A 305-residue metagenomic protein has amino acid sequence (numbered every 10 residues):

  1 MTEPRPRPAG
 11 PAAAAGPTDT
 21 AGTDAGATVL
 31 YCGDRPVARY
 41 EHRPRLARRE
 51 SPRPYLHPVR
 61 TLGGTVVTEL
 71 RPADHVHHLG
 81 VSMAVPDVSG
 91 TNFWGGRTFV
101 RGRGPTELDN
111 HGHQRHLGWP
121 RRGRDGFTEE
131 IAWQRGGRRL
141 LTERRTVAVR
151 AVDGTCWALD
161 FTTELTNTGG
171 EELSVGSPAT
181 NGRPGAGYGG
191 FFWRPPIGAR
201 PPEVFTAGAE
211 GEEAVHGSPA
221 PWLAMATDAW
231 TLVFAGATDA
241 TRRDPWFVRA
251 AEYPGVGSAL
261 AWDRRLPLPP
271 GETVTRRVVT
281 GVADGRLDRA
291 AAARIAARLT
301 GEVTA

Functional and structural regions predicted by a protein language model:
T2-S82, T166, G176, G285 (+2 more regions): Beta-strand-rich N-terminal accessory domains
G26, Y55, L159-F161, G187-G189 (+4 more regions): Residues that flank catalytic or metal-binding motifs in active/ligand-binding sites
R35, E130-A132, R144-T146, T162-T166 (+2 more regions): Residue-level recognition of well-ordered beta-strand positions that form the cores of beta-sheet-rich folds across
Y40-R43, R48-P58, V152-P202: Acidic (Asp/Glu-rich), glycine- and aromatic
S82-T155: Extended, loop-rich substrate-binding clefts of extracytoplasmic carbohydrate-active enzymes
R124-T128, C156-D160, T273-R277: Intrinsic-disorder/low-complexity, polar/charged segments enriched in Ser/Thr/Lys/Arg/Asp/Glu/Gln
G170-T241: Active-site/ligand-binding surface loops and adjacent short beta/alpha elements that line catalytic pockets across
L232-A305: Beta-strand-rich recognition/accessory modules
